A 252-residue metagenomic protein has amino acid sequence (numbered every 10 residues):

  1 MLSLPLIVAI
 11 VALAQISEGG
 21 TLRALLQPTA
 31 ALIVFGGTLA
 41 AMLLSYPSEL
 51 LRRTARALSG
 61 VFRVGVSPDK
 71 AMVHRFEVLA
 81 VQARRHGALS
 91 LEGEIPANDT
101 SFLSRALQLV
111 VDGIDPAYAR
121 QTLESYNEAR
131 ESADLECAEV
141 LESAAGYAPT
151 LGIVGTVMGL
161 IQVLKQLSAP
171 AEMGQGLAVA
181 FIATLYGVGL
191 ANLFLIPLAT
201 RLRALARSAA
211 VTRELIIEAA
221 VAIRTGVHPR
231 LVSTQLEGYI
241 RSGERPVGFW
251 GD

Functional and structural regions predicted by a protein language model:
M1-P5, A30-A31: Structural signature of hydrophobic alpha-helical transmembrane segments
L2, A9-L22, A129-L205: Helix-termination/interfacial motifs at the ends of transmembrane alpha-helices
S3-I7, G36-L39: Divalent-cation
P5, R105-L109, I182-T184: Short acidic/polar alpha-helix capping motifs at helix-coil junctions
A14-A138, A209-D252: Large intracellular
